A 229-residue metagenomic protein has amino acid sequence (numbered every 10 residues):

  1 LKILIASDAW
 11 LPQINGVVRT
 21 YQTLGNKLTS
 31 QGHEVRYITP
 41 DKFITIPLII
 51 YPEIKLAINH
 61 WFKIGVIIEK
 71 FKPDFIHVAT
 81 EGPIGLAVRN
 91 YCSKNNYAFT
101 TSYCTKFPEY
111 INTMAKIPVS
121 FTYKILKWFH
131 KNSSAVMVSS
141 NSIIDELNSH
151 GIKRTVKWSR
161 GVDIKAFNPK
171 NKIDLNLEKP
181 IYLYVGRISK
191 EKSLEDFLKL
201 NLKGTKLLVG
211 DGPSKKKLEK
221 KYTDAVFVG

Functional and structural regions predicted by a protein language model:
L1, P169-I181: Nucleotide-sugar donor-binding and catalytic loop/hinge architecture of NDP-sugar-dependent glycosyltransferases
L1-F43, F71: N-terminal subdomain of nucleotide-sugar transferases
I3, F75, C92-Y110, M137: Active-site proximal beta-strand in glycosyltransferases
I64-G85, K94-T100: Short N-terminal targeting/anchoring amphipathic segment
A98-T100, E109-W128, V138, I164: Nucleotide-sugar donor phosphate/pyrophosphate-binding loop at the beta->alpha transition of glycosyltransferases
Y123-K170: Donor nucleotide-sugar binding/catalytic pocket of nucleotide-sugar-dependent glycosyltransferases
N176-L207: Conserved donor-binding/catalytic core segment of Leloir-type glycosyltransferases
K215-G229: Nucleotide-activated donor-binding/catalytic signature segment of Leloir-type glycosyltransferases, i.e., the conserved
